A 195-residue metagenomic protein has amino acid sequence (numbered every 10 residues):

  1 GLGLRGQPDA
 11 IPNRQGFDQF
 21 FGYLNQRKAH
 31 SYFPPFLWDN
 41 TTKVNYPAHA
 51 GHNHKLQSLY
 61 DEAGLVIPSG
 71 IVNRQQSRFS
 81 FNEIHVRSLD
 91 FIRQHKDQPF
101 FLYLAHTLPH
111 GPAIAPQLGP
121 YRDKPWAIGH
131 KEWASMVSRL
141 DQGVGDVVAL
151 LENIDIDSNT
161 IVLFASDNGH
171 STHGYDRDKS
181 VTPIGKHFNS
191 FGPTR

Functional and structural regions predicted by a protein language model:
L2-F100, H106-G119, I128, A134: Formylglycine-dependent
R5-Q15, P112-P116, P125-G129, E152-R195: Histidine-centered active-site microenvironments of extracellular/periplasmic hydrolases and transferases
F21-L24, K28, I92-H95, P99 (+5 more regions): A generic secondary-structure signal for well-formed alpha-helical elements
K28-S31, W38-N45, G145-I154, V181-R195: Substrate-binding rim/cap in mid-to-C-terminal beta-strand-loop elements of soluble/periplasmic
Y32, Q57, Y121, Y175-R177 (+1 more regions): Residue-level signature of transmembrane alpha-helix interfaces in integral membrane proteins
F79, E83-R93, P120-T160, N189-F191: A long, amphipathic alpha-helix that forms part of the scaffold/cap immediately adjacent to metal-dependent active
Y103-A105, F164-A165: Structural cue for short, hydrophobic secondary-structure segments
